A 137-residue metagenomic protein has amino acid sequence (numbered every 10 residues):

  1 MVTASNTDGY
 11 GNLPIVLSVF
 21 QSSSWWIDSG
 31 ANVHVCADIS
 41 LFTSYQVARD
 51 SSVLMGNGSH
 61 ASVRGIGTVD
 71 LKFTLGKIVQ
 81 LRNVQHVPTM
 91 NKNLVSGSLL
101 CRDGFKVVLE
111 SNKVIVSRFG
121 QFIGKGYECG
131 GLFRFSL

Functional and structural regions predicted by a protein language model:
M1-N6: Intrinsically disordered, low-complexity PEST-like regions enriched in Ser/Thr and acidic residues
D8-L54, S62-R64, Q80-S96, F133: Aspartyl protease active-site motif detector
S40, G58-H60, D103-F105: Short beta-turn/strand-loop junction motif enriched in small, turn-promoting residues
M55-G58, L75: Acidic/polar residues in short coil/turn loops that connect beta-strands within repeat-based beta-sheet scaffolds
V63-I66, D70-L137: Aspartic protease core domain of the pepsin/retropepsin superfamily
